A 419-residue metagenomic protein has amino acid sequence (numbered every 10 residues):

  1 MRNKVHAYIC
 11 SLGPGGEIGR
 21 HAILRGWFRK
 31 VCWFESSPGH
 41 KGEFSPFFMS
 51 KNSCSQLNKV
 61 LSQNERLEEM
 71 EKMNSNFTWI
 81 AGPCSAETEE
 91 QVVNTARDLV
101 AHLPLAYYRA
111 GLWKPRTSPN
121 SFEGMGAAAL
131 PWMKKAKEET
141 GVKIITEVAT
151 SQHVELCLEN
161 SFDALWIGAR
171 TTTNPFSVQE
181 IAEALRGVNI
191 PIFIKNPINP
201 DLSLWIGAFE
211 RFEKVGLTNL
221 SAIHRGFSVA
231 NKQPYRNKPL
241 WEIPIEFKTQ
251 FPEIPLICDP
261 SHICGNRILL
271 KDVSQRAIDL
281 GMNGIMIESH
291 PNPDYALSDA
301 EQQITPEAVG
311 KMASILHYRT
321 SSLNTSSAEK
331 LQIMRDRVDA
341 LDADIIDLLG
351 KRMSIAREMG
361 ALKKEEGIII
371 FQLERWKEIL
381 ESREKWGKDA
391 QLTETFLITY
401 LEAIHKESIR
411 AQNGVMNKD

Functional and structural regions predicted by a protein language model:
C54-I80: N-terminal amphipathic alpha-helix/helix-capping segment at the start of soluble metabolic enzymes
T78-G82, A106-A110, I144-T146, L165-I167 (+4 more regions): Hydrophobic faces of well-ordered beta-strands that scaffold small-molecule active sites in alpha/beta enzyme cores
T78-V92, P119-F122, K143-E147, A169 (+2 more regions): Active-site mouth loops of central-metabolism enzymes
R109-A127, P291-A300, M359-I370: Glycine-rich, proline-tolerant flexible connector loops at the mouths of alpha/beta enzymes
E123, V142-T150, D163-S177, P191-D201 (+1 more regions): Catalytic beta/alpha-barrel core
E123-I145, A184-P191, I243-E253, Q302-T320 (+1 more regions): Alpha-helix-loop-beta-strand connector modules within alpha/beta enzyme cores
S177-A308, N324-S326: Catalytic alpha/beta core domains of metabolic enzymes, predominantly
S321-D419: Domain-level signature for soluble enzymes in the chorismate/prephenate branch of the shikimate pathway
